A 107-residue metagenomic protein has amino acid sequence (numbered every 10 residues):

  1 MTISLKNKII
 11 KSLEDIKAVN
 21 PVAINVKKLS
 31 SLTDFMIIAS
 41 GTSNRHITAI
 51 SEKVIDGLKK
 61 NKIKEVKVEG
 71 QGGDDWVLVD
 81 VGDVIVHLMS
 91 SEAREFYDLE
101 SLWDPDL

Functional and structural regions predicted by a protein language model:
M1-V66, P105-L107: Ribosome large-subunit tunnel/peptidyl-transferase-proximal elements
G57-I85: Mid-chain, well-packed structural core segment of small domains
D75-W103: C-terminal structural segments of small proteins and small subunits
